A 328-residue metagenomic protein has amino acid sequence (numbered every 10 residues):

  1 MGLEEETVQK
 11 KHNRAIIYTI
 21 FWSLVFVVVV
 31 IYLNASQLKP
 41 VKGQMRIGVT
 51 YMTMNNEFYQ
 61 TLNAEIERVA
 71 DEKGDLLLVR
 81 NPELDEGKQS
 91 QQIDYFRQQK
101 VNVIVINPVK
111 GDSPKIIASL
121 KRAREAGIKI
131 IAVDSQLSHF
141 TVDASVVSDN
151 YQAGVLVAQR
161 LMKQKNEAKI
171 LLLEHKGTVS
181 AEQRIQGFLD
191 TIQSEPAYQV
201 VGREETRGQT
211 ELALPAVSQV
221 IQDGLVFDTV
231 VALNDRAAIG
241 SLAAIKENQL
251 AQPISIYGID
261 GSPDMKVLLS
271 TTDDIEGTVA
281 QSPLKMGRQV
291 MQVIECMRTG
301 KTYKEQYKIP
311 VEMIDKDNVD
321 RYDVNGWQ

Functional and structural regions predicted by a protein language model:
G2-E5, H12-W22, V30-N34, S282-Q328: Hinge/cleft segment of the Venus flytrap/periplasmic-binding protein
G48, V101-K110, K129-V133, L171-L172 (+4 more regions): Periplasmic-binding protein-like
G48-A64, L78-S90, Y95, K110-D112 (+2 more regions): Extracytoplasmic "Venus flytrap"
F58-E72, A153-V157, S180-Y198, L212 (+4 more regions): Short, solvent-exposed amphipathic alpha-helices that sit in or adjacent to ligand/effector-binding or catalytic
I66, L156-Y198, G202-R203, I294 (+1 more regions): An alpha-beta-alpha
V109-A123, F188, R207-K266: Hydrophobic alpha-helical
S113, I117-Q152, K163, S262-T271: Flexible loop/hinge segments that line or gate small-molecule binding clefts
V146-A168, L212-L214, S262-M265, Q281-T299: Hydrophobic alpha-helical segments within soluble ligand-binding/sensing domains
